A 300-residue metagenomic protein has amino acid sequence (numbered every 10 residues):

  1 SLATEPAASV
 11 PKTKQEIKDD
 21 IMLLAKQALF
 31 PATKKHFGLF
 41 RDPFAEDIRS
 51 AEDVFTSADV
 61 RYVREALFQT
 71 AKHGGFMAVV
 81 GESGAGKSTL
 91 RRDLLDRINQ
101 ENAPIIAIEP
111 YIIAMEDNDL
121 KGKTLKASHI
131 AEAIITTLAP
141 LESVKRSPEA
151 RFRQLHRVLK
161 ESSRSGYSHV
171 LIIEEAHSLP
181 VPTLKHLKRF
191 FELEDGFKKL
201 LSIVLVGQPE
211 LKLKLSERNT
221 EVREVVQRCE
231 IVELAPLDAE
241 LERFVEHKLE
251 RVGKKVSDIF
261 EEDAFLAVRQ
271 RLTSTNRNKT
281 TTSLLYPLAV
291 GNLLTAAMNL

Functional and structural regions predicted by a protein language model:
S1-G74: A short, basic N-terminal segment
S1-K26, E217, E250-L300: C-terminal alpha-helical "lid" subdomain
I21-K26, P31-H36, K123-H186, E194-K198 (+3 more regions): Mid-core helix/loop region of P-loop NTP-binding domains shared across ATPases and GTPases
Q69-K72, I98-N102, E161-S165, S178-V181 (+2 more regions): Conserved catalytic network of the ASCE P-loop NTPase/AAA+ motor domain
K72-D93: Walker A/P-loop nucleotide-binding motif
F76-A78, S168-V170, S202, P287: Residue-level preference for the first positions of well-ordered beta-strands
Q100-D119: Conserved catalytic segments around the Walker B and adjacent sensor/switch elements of P-loop NTPase domains
M115-D119, Y167-H169, H186-R271: The catalytic "switch" region of P-loop NTPases
